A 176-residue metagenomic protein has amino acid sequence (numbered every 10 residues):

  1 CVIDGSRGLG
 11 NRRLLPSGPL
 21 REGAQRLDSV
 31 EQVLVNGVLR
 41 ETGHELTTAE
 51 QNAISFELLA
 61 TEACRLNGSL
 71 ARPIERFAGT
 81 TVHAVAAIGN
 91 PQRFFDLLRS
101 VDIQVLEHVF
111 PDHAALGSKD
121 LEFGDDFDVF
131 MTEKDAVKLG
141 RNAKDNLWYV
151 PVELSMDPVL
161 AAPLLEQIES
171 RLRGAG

Functional and structural regions predicted by a protein language model:
C1-A49: Phosphate/Mg2+-binding loops and adjacent switch elements in nucleotide/diphosphate-handling enzyme cores
V2, A49-F56, D102-L106, K144-P151: Active-site regions of enzymes building and remodeling cell-envelope glycoconjugates
G10-P19, A63-G68, A115-K119, M156-E166: Short, charged, surface-exposed secondary-structure boundary motifs
A24-S29, T47-A49, R76-A78, E122-G124 (+1 more regions): Short, conserved loop/helix-junction motifs that constitute active-site signature segments in enzyme catalytic cores
Q32-H44, F56-E62, V85-N90, F110-L116 (+2 more regions): G-domain G4 guanine-recognition motif of GTPases
G37-A49, R93-V101, E107-F127, K134-R141: GTPase G-domain guanine-specificity segment
E62-H113, D135, S155, L165 (+1 more regions): Redox- and metal-dependent alpha/beta enzyme cores, enriched for Fe-S-associated oxidoreductases and cofactor-handling
L121-F123, F127-D128, K134-G176: Generic C-terminus detector
